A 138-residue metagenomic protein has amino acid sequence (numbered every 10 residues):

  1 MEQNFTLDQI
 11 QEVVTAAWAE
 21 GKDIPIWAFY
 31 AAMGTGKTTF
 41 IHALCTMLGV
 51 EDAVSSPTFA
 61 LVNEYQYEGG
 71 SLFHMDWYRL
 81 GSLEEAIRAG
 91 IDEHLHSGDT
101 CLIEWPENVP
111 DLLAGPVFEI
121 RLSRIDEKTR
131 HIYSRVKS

Functional and structural regions predicted by a protein language model:
M1-A17: N-terminal pre-Walker A segment at the start of P-loop NTPase domains
M1-Q3, T46, E84-A86, D92-S138: Short phosphate-coordinating micro-motif centered on Lys-Gly-acidic
W18-I24: Phosphate-binding P-loop
I26-A28: Short hydrophobic/aromatic beta-strand immediately N-terminal to the Walker A/P-loop
Y30-A32: P-loop (Walker A) phosphate-binding loop of NTP-binding proteins
K37: Conserved lysine of the Walker
V50-Y65: Short beta-strand-centered segment that lines the nucleotide-binding/catalytic pocket of NTP-utilizing
